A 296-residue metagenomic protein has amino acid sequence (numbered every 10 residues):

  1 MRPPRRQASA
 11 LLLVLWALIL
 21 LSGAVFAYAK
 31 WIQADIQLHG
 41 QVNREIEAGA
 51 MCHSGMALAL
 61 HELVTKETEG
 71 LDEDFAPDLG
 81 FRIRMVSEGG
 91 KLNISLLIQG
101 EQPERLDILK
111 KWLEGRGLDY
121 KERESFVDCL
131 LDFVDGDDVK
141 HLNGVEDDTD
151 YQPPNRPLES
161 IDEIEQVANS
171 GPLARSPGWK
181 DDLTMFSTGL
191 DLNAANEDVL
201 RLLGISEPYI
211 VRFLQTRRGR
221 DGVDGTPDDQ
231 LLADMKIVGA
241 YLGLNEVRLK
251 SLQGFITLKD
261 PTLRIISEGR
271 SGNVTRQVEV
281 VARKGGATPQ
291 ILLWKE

Functional and structural regions predicted by a protein language model:
R2, S9-E296: Compositionally biased linear targeting/interaction segments
